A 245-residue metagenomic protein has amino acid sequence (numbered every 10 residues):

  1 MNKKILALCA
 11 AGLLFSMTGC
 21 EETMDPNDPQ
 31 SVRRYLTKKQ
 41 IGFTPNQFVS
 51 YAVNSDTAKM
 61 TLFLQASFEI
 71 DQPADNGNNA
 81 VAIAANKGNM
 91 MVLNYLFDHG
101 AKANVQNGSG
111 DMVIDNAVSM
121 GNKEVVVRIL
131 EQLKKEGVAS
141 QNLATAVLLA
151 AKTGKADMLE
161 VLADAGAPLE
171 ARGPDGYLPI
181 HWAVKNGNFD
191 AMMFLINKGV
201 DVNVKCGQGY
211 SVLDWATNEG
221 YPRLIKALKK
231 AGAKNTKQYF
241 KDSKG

Functional and structural regions predicted by a protein language model:
M1-K4: Positively charged n-region of N-terminal signal peptides that target proteins for export
C9-S16: Bacterial N-terminal signal peptides
C20-P45, T57-A58, Q65-D75, M91 (+9 more regions): Ankyrin repeat arrays, specifically the small/polar loop and inter-repeat linker segments at the C-terminal end of each
S50-S55, I83-N89, N116-N122, L149-K155 (+2 more regions): Ankyrin repeat A-helix N-terminal signature
G108-D111, D115-N116: Acidic (E/D-rich), amphipathic helical modules within compact regulatory domains
